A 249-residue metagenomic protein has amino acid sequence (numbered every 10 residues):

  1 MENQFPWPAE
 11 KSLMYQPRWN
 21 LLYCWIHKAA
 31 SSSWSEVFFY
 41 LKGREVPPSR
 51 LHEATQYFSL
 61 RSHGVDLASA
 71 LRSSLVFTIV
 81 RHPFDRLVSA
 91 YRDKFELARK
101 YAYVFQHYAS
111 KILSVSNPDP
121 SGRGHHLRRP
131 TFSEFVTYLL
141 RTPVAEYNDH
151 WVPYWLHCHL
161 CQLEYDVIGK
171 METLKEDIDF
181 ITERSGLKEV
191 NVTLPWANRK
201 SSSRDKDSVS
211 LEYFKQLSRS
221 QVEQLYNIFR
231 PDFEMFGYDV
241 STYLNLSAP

Functional and structural regions predicted by a protein language model:
M1-P249: Membrane-interface amphipathic segments in extracytoplasmic regions
